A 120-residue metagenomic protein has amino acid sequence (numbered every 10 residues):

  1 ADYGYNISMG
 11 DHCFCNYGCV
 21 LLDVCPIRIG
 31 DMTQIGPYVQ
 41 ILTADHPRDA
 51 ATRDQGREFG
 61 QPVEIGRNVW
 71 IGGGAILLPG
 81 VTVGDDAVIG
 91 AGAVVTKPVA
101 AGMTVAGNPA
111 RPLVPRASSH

Functional and structural regions predicted by a protein language model:
A1-T82, M103, N108-H120: Flexible, glycine/small-residue-enriched loop-and-beta-strand segment within the central core of proteins
V83-P98, T104: C-terminal/domain-terminus segments
